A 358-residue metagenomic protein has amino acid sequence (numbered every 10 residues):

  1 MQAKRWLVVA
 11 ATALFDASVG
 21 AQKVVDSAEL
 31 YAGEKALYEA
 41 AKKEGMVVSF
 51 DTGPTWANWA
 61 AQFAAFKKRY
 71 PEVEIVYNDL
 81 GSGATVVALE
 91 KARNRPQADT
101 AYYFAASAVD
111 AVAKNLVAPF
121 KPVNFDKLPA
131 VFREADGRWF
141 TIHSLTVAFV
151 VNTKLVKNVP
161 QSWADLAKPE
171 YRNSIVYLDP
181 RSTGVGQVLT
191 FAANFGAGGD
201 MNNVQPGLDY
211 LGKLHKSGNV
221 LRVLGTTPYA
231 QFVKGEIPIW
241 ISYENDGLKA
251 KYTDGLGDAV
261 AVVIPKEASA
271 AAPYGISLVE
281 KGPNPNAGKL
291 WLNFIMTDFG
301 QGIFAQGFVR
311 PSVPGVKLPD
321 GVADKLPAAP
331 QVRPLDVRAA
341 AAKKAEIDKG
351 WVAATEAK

Functional and structural regions predicted by a protein language model:
M1-A3: N-terminal secretory signal peptides that target proteins for export/translocation
V8-A17: Bacterial N-terminal signal peptides
V19-A21: Boundary at the C-terminal end of the N-terminal hydrophobic targeting segment
V24-K35, K42-A61, Y274: Extracytoplasmic "Venus flytrap"
F50-A64, I75-E236, A250: Extracytoplasmic ligand-binding site segments that recognize negatively charged/polar headgroups
A130-V131, L145, D209-L214, L221-R222 (+1 more regions): Periplasmic-binding protein-like
S269-A270, Y274, V279-L335: Mature extracytoplasmic/periplasmic domains
G321-K358: Extracellular/periplasmic bilobal clamshell ligand-binding domains
